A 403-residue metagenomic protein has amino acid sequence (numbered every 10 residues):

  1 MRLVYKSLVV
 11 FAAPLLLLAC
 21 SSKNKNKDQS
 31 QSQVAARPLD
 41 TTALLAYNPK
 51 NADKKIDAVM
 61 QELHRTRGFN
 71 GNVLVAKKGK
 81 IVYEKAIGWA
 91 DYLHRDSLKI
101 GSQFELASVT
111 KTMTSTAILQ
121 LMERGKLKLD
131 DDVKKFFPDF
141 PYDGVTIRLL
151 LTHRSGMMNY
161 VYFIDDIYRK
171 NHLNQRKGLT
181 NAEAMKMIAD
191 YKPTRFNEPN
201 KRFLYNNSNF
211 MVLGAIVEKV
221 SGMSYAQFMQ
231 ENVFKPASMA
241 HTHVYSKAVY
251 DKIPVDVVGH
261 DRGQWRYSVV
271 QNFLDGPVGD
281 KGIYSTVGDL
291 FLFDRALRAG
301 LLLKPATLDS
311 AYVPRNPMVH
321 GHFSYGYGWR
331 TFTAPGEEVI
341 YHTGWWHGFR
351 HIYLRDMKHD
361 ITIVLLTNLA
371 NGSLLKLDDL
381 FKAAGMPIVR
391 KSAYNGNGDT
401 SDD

Functional and structural regions predicted by a protein language model:
M1-V9: Bacterial N-terminal signal peptides that target proteins for export
L18-A19: C-terminal motif of bacterial Sec signal peptides marking the signal peptidase cleavage site
K23, P335, A370-D403: Short, gly/Ser/Thr-rich active-site loops of penicillin-recognizing serine hydrolases
L39, K78-K80, W89-N206, L374: Active-site-proximal loop and beta-strand segments within enzyme catalytic domains
L44-F104, K126-K128: Short, conserved catalytic-motif segment at the N-terminal edge
V73-K80, E105-K128, D132, L150 (+3 more regions): Alpha-helical scaffold elements that line and support the substrate/ligand-binding pocket of soluble hydrolases
V145-W345: Short, surface-exposed loop or secondary-structure junction motifs that flank catalytic or metal-binding residues
I352-L369: Short, well-ordered beta-strand elements
